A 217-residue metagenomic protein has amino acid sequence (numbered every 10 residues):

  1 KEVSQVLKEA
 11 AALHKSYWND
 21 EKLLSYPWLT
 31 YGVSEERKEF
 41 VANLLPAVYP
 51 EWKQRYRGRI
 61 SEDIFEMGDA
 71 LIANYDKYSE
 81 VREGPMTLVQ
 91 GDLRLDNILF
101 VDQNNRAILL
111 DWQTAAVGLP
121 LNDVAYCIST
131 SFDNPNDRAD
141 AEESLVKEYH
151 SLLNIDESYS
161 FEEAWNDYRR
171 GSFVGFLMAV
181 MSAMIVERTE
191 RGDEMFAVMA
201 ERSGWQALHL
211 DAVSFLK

Functional and structural regions predicted by a protein language model:
K1-Q90, A197-S214: ATP-dependent phospho-/nucleotidyl transfer catalytic cores
Q5-K8, N43, L88, L93 (+5 more regions): Generic recognition of stable, solvent-exposed alpha-helical segments in well-folded globular domains
A11-K22, Q103, S129-F132, H150 (+1 more regions): Hydrophobic/aromatic-lined pockets within catalytic cores
D20, R94, M184-E187: Cytochrome P450
I72-P120: Active-site acidic catalytic loop and adjacent metal/ATP-binding pocket of ATP-dependent phosphoryl transfer enzymes
V117-D156, S172-E194: Active-site activation/catalytic loop segments of kinase-like enzymes and analogous catalytic loops in related
E157-G175, S203: All-alpha amphipathic helical-bundle segments outside canonical DNA-binding/catalytic cores that form hydrophobic
Y159, M178-K217: Helical subdomain adjoining the active site within ATP-dependent kinase catalytic cores
